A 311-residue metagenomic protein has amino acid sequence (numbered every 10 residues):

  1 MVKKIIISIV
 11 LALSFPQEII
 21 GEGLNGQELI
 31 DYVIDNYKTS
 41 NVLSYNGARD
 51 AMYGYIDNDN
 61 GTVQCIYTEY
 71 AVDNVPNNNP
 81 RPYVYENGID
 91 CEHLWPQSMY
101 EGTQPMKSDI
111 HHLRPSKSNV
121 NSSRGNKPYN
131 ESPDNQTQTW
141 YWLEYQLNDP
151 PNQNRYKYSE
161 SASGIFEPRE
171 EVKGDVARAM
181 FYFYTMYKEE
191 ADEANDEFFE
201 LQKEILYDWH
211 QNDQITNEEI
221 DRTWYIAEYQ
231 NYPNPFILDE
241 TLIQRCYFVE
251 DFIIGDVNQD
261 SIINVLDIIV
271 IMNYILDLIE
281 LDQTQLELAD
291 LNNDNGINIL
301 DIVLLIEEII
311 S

Functional and structural regions predicted by a protein language model:
V2-S14: Sec-dependent N-terminal signal peptides
L13-I19, Q244-N258, S311: Low-complexity, Pro/Thr/Ser/Gly/Ala-rich linker/spacer regions in secreted, extracellular modular proteins
Q17-D73, R245-C246: N-terminal module-boundary/linker segments of secreted carbohydrate-active enzymes
G26-I34, R114, A177, P233 (+3 more regions): Extracytoplasmic/secreted envelope proteins and their assembly/folding machinery, especially bacterial periplasmic
V63, Y70-G88: Short, His- and charge-rich active-site/binding loops that engage polyanionic ligands
R81-D251: Domain-level detector of nuclease and nuclease-like folds in predominantly extracellular/periplasmic contexts
D260-Q283, D294-S311: Alpha-helical segments with a strong preference for the paired helices of cellulosomal dockerin domains
